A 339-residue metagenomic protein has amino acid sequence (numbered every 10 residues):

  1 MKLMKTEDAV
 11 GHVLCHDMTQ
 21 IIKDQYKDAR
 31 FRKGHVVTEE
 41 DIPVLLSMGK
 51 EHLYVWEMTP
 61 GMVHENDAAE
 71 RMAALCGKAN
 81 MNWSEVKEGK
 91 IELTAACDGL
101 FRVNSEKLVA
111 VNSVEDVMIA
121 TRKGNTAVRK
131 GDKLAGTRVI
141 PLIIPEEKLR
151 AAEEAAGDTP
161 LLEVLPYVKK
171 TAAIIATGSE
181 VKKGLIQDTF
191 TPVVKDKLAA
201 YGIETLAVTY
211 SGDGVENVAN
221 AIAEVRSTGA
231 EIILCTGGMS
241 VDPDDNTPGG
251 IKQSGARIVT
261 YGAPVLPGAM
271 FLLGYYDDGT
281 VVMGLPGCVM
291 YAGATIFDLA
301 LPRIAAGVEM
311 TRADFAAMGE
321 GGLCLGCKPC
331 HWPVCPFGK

Functional and structural regions predicted by a protein language model:
M1-L149: Phosphate-interaction motifs
E7-G11, A29, W83-V86, T126-V128 (+4 more regions): Solvent-exposed alpha-helices and their adjacent loops that cap or buttress functional pockets in soluble metabolic
N80-W83, R122-T126, V139-P141, D158-P166 (+5 more regions): A generic local secondary-structure boundary/capping motif
T94-A96, T137, I175-A176, C235-T236 (+1 more regions): Short beta-strand segments
D98-G99, V139-I143, K169, G178-V181 (+1 more regions): Short acidic/polar capping segments at secondary-structure boundaries
S113-T121, R150-E163, F190-V193: Active-site glycine-rich loop that binds ribose-phosphate moieties when present
D158-D213, N217: Glycine-rich phosphate/diphosphate-binding loop of Rossmann-like nucleotide-binding domains
S179, L206-G338: Short glycine/threonine-rich loop/turn motifs
